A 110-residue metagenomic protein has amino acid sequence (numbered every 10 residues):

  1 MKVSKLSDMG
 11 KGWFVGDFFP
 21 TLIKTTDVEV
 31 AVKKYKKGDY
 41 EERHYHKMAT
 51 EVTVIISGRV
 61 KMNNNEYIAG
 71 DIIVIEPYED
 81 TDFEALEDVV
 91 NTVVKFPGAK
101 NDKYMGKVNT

Functional and structural regions predicted by a protein language model:
M1-D27, V32, V108-T110: A short, N-terminal "cap"/entry segment at the start of jelly-roll beta-barrel domains of the cupin/DSBH fold
L22, V30-K34, V52, I72-V74 (+1 more regions): Conserved hydrophobic/aromatic beta-strand scaffold that supports enzyme active sites
T26-H46, A69, P77: Conserved short histidine dyad/triad with adjacent acidic residue
Y35, Y45-K61: Short, conserved beta-strand element in jelly-roll/cupin
Y45-K47, E66-Y67, A85-E87: Short glycine/proline-enriched turns and hinge-like loops at secondary-structure junctions
M62-D82, N91: Short acidic-glycine-tyrosine-enriched beta hairpin
E87-V108: A short hydrophobic beta-strand segment most commonly corresponding to one strand of the jelly-roll/cupin
